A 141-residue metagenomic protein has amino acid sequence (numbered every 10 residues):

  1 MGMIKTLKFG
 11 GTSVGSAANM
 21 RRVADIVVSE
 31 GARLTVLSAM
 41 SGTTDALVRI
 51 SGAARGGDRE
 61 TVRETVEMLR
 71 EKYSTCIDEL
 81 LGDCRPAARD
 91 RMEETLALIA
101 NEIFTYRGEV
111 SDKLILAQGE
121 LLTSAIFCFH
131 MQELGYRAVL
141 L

Functional and structural regions predicted by a protein language model:
M1-L141: Nucleotide/pyrophosphate-binding catalytic subdomain
